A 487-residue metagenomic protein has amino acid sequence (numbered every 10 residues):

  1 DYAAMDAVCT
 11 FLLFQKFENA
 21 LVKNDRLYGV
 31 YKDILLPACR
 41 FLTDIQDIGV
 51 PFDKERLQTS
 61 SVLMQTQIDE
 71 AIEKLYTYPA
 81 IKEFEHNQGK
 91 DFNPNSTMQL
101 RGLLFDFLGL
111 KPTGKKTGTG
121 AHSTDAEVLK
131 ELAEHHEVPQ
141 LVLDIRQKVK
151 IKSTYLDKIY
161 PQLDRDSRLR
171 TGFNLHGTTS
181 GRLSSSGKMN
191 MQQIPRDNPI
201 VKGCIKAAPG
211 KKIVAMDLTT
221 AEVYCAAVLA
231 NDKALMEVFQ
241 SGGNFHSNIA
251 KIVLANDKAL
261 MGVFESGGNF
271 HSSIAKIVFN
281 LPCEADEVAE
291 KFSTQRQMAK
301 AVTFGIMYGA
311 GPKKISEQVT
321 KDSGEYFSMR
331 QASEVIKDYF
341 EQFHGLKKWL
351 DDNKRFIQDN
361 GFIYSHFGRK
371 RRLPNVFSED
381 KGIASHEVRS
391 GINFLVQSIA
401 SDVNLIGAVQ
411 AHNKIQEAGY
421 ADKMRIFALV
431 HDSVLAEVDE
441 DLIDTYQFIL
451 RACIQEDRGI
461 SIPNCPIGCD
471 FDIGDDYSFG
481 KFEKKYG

Functional and structural regions predicted by a protein language model:
D1-I200, G210-K212, T219-E222, I252 (+5 more regions): Conserved "right-hand" nucleotidyltransferase catalytic core of DNA-directed polymerases
D1-M5, D25-I34, T219, Q240-N244 (+3 more regions): Structural motif
Q46, V50, V62-Q65, D69 (+18 more regions): Hydrophobic alpha-helix feature that most strongly marks membrane-spanning transmembrane helices and their immediate
D47, R170-T171, L175-H176, A250 (+4 more regions): Conserved catalytic core of nucleic-acid polymerases
I159-D164, K202, A215, M236-F239 (+3 more regions): Short, contiguous acidic/charged loop-to-helix segments that flank catalytic cores in large enzymes
G172-E284: Function-dense linear segments that define catalytic or interfacial modules in macromolecule-processing proteins
F239, A332-V335, S461-D472: Interdomain boundary/hinge elements
A418-D470: C-terminal structured "cap/appendage" subdomains that terminate the fold
